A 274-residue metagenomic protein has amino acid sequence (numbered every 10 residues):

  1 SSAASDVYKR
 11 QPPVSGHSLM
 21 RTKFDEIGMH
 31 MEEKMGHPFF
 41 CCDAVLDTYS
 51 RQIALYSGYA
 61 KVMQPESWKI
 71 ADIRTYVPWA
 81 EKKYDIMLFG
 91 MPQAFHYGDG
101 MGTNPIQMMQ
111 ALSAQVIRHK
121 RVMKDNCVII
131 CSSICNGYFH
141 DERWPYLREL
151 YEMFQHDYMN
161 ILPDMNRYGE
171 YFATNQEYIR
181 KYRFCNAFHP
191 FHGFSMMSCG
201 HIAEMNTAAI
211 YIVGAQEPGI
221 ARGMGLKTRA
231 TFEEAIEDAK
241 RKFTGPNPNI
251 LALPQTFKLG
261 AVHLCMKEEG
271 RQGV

Functional and structural regions predicted by a protein language model:
S1, M31-M35, V77-E81, R121-M123 (+2 more regions): Solvent-exposed alpha-helices and their adjacent loops that cap or buttress functional pockets in soluble metabolic
S1-Y8: Short, small-residue-biased leader/transition segments that mark boundaries at the very start of proteins
R10-G98: Membrane-embedded hairpin module used as a gating/binding unit in multi-pass transport and secretion proteins
I53-G58, Y97-Q107, F139-E152, G225 (+1 more regions): Short glycine/threonine-rich loop-to-helix capping motif typified by GTGT followed within a few residues by an Asp-Pro
K61-P78, A111-H119, C185-E204, A230-K242: A short, acidic, amphipathic alpha-helical segment used as a generic capping/interface helix at domain edges
D85-G90, I130, L251-A252: Structural motif
I106-I210: C-terminal catalytic subdomain
S198-V274: Extended hydrophobic packing segments that form well-structured cores
